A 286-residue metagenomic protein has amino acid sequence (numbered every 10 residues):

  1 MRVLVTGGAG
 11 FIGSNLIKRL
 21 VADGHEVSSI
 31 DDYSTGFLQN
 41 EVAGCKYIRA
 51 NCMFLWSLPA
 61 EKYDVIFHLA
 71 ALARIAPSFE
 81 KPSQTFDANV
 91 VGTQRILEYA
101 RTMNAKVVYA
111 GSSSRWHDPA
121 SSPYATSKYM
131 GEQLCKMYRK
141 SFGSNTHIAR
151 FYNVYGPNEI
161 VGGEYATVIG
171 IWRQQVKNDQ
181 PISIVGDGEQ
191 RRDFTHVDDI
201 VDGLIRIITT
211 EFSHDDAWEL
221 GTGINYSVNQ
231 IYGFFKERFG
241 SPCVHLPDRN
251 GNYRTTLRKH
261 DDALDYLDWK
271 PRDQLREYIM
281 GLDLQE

Functional and structural regions predicted by a protein language model:
M1-V154, W269, L282: N-terminal Rossmann-like NAD(P)+-binding domain of SDR-like oxidoreductases, especially those catalyzing
T6, D87-V90, K128, G162 (+5 more regions): Short, solvent-exposed loop/helix junctions and linker helices that flank or host conserved functional motifs
A9-I12, L38, Q94, S113 (+4 more regions): Gly/Ser/Thr-rich beta-alpha loop segments that engage phosphate groups in nucleotides
Q39-V42, E159-E164, I231-G233, T256-L257: Short aromatic-enriched loop/helix-cap "lid" or pocket-rim segments at secondary-structure transitions that line
P123-A125, Y129, Q133-R192, V197-R206 (+1 more regions): NAD(P)-dependent short-chain dehydrogenase/reductase
V176-E286: C-terminal substrate-binding subdomain of Rossmann-fold SDR/epimerase-dehydratase oxidoreductases
